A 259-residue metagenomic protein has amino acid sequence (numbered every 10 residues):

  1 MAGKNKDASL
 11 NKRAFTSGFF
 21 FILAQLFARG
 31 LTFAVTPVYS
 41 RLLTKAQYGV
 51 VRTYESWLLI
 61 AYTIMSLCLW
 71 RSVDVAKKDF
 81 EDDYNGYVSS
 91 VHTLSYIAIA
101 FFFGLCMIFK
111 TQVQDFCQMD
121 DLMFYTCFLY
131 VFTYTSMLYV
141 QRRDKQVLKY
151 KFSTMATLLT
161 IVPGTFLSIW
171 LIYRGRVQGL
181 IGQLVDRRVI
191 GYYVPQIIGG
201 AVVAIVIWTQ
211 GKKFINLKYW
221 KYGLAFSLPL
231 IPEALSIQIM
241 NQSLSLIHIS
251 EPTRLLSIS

Functional and structural regions predicted by a protein language model:
M1-L31, S89, K218-E233: N-terminal membrane topogenesis motif
R13-A28, Y54, L58-K110, T157: Membrane-water interface segments that mark the loop-to-transmembrane alpha-helix transition
Q25, G30-T36, A46, R52-K77 (+4 more regions): Small-residue-rich midsections of specific transmembrane alpha-helices
L43-Y54, D79-S90, F103-F128, G175-V189: Membrane-interface helix-capping segments at transmembrane helix termini in multi-pass transporters
I60-I64, Y96-G104, I108, F116-V140 (+2 more regions): Alpha-helical transmembrane segments of multi-pass membrane proteins
V75-D79, T133-M155: Membrane-interface junctions at transmembrane-helix termini in multi-pass inner-membrane proteins
F124-Y125, T154-Q210: Hydrophobic alpha-helical transmembrane segments
H248-S259: Single conserved hydrophobic/aromatic residue that forms the stacking wall/gate of nucleotide- or nucleobase-binding
